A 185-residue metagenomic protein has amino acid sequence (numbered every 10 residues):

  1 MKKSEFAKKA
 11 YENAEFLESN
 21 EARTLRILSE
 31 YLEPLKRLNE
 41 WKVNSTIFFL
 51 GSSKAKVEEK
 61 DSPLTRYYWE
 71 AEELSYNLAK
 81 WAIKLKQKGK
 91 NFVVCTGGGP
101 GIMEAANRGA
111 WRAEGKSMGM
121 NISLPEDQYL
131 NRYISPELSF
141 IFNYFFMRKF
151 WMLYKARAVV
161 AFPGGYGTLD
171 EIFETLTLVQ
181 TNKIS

Functional and structural regions predicted by a protein language model:
K3, K8, A14-M120, Q128: Glycine-rich beta-alpha loop segments
P125-S185: Conserved phosphate- and dinucleotide-binding cores of soluble alpha/beta proteins, encompassing both enzyme active
